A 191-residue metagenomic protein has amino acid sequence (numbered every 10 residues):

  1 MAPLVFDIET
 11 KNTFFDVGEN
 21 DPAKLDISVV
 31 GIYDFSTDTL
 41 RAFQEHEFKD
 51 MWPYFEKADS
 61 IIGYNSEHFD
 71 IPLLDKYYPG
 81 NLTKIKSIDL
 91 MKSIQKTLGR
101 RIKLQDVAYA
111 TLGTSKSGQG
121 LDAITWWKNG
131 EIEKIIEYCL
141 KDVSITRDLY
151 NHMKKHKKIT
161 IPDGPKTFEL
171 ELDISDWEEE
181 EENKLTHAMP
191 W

Functional and structural regions predicted by a protein language model:
M1-W191: DEDD superfamily 3′-5′ metal-dependent exonuclease/proofreading module
